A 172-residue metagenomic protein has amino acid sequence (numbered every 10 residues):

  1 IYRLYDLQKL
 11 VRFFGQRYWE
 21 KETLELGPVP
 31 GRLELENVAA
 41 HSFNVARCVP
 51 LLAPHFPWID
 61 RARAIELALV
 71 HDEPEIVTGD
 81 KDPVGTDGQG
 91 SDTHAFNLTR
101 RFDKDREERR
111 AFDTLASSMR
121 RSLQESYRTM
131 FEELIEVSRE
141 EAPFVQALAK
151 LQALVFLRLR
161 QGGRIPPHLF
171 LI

Functional and structural regions predicted by a protein language model:
I1-I172: Alpha-helical, largely C-terminal catalytic domains that coordinate divalent metal ions via clustered Asp/Glu/His
